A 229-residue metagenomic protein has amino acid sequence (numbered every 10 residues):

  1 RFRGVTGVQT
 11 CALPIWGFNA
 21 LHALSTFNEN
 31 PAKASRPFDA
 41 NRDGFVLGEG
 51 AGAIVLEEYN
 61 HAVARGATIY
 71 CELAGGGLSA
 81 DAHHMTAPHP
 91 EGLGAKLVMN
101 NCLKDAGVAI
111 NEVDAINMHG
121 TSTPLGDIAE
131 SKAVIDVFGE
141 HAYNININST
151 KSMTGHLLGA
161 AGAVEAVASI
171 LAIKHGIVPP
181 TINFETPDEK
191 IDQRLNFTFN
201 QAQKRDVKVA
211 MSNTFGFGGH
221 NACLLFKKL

Functional and structural regions predicted by a protein language model:
R1-C11: Single conserved hydrophobic/aromatic residue that forms the stacking wall/gate of nucleotide- or nucleobase-binding
T10-D43, G76-P90, M118-D127, N144-L195: Acyl-CoA/ACP chain-elongation machinery
E29-A106, D114-A115: Condensing-enzyme catalytic core mediating Claisen C-C bond formation in acyl metabolism
E57-H61, G176, K228-L229: Short loop segments at secondary-structure junctions
T68-E72, V108-D114, N144-N146, P179-I182: Flexible, glycine/charged-enriched surface loops at secondary-structure junctions
V98-A106, A133, V137, S169 (+1 more regions): Stable alpha-helical structural segments in soluble proteins, enriched in small hydrophobic residues
A106-E112, Y143, D192-L229: Flexible, low-complexity linker/loop segments at domain and module junctions
